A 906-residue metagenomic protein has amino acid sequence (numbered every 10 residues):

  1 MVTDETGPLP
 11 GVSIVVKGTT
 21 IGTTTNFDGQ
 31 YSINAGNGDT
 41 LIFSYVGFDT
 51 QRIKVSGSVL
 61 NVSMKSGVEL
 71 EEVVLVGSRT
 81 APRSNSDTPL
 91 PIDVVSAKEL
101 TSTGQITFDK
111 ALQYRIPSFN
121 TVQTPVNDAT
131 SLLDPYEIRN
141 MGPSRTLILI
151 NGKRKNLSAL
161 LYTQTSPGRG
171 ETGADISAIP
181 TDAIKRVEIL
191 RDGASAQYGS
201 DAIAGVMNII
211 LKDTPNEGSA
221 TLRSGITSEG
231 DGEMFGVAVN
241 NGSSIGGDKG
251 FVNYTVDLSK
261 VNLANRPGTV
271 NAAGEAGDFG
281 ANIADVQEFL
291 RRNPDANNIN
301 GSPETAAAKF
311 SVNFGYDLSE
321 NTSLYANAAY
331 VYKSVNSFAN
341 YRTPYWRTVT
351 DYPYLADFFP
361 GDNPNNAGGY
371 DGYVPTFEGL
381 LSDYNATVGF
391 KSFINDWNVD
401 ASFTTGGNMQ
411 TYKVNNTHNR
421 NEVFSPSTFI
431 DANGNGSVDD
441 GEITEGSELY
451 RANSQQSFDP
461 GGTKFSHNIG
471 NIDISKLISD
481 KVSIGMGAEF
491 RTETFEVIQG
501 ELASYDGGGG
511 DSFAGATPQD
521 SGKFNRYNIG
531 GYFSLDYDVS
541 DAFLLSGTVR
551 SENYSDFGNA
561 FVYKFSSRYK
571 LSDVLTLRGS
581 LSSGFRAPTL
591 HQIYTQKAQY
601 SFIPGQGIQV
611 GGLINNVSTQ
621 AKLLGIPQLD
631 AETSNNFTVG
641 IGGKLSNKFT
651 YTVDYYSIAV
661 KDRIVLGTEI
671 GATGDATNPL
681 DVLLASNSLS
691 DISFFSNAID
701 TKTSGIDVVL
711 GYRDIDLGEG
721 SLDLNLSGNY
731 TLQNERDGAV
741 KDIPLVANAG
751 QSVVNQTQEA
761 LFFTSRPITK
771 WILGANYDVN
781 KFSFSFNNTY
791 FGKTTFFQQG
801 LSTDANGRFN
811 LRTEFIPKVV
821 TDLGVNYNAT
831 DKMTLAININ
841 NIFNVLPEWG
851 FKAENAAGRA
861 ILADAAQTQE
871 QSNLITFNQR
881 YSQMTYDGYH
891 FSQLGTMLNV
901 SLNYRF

Functional and structural regions predicted by a protein language model:
V2-G18, I42-F48, S56-T101, D109 (+1 more regions): Short, acidic, small-residue-rich periplasmic hinge/interaction motif at the N-terminus of Gram-negative outer-membrane
Y31-I33, K153-R191: Short acidic/polar hinge/loop motifs at secondary-structure boundaries that mediate gating or recognition
S32-N34, I92, L112-A159: Extracytoplasmic beta-strand/coil segments of soluble accessory domains associated with Gram-negative outer-membrane
S58-K65, K110-A111, R115, Y136 (+4 more regions): N-terminal periplasmic accessory domains that precede and gate Gram-negative outer-membrane beta-barrel machines
N216-S219, E229-A339, P344-T348, D362-N365 (+4 more regions): Transmembrane beta-barrel wall of Gram-negative outer-membrane proteins
Y373-A386, S392, T405-G407, V414-I430 (+3 more regions): Outer-membrane beta-barrel transmembrane domain signature of Gram-negative proteins, especially the mid-to-C-terminal
Y655-G800: Gram-negative outer-membrane beta-barrel transporters
V660, L732, Y790-S802, Y827-F906: C-terminal beta-signal and adjacent terminal beta-strands/loops of Gram-negative outer-membrane beta-barrel proteins
